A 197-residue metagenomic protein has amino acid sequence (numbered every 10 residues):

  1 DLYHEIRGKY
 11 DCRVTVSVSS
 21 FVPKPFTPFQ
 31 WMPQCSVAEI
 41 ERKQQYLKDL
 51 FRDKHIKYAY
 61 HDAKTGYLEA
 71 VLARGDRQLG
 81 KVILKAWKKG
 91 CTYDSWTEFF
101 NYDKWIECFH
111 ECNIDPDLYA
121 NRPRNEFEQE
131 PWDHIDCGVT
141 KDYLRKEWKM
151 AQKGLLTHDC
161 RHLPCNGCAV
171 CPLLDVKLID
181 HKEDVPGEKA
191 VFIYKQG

Functional and structural regions predicted by a protein language model:
D1, F29-I40, L72-L79, D184-V185: Short secondary-structure boundary/capping segments
D1-P25, E39-A63: Conserved C-terminal portion of the radical SAM core fold that forms the substrate/S-adenosylmethionine-binding
V18-V22, F29, I40, D76 (+1 more regions): Long, contiguous hydrophobic alpha-helical segments, chiefly transmembrane helices and signal peptides
P23-P25, P33, P164, P186: Proline-rich intrinsically disordered, low-complexity coils
P25-P28, L68-E69: Switch/connector loops and helix/strand junctions flanking conserved nucleotide-binding motifs in nucleotide-processing
L50-G197: Radical SAM enzyme core and accessory elements
